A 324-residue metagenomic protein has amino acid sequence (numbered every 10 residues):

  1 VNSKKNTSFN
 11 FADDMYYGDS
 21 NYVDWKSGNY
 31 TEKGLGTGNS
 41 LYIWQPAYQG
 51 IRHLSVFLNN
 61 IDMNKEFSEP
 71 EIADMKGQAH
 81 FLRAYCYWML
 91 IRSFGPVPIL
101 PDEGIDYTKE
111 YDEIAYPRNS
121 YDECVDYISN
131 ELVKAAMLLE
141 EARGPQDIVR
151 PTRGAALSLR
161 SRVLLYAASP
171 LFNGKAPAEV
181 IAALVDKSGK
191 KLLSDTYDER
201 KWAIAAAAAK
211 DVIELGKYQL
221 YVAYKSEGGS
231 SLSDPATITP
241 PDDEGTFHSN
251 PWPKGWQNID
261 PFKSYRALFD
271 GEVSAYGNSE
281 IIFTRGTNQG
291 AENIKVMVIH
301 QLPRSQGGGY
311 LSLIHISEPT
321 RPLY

Functional and structural regions predicted by a protein language model:
V1-G18, V97, G154, L165-S317 (+1 more regions): An aromatic- and glycine-enriched ligand-binding surface/loop that stacks and positions planar moieties
Y17-F94, Y111-I148: Conserved, well-structured interaction surfaces
H80, L157-V163: TPR/Sel1-like alpha-solenoid repeat signature
P101-D106, L132, A167-S169: Short, small-residue-rich loop/turn micro-motifs
D102-T108, V180-A183: Short, conserved phosphate-binding/catalytic loop or strand-edge motifs used in phosphoryl-/nucleotidyl-transfer
E103-D106, R143, R285-Q289: Short, flexible loop/turn elements at secondary-structure junctions
